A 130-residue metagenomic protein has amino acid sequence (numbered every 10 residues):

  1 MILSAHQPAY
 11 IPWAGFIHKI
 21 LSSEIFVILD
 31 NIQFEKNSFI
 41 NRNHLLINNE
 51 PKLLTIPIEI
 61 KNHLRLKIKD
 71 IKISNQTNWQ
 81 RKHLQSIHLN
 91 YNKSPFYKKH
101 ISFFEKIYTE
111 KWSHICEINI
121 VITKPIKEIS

Functional and structural regions predicted by a protein language model:
M1-S130: Residues lining hydrophobic/aromatic ligand-binding pockets adjacent to catalytic sites
